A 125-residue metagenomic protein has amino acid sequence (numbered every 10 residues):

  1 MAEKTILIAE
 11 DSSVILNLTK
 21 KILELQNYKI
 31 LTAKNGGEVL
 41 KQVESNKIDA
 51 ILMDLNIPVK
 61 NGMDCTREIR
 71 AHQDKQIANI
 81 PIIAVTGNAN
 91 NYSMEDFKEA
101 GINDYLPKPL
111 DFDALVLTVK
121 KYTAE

Functional and structural regions predicted by a protein language model:
E10: Conserved acidic carboxylate
N17-L25: Charged docking surfaces used in two-component/phosphorelay signaling
N27-K34, Q42, L106: Short hydrophobic/Thr-rich beta-strand motif most characteristic of the beta2 strand and flanking loop of CheY-like
N35, N61-E68: Acidic catalytic/metal-coordinating carboxylates
K47-L52, I57: Active-site beta3 strand of CheY-like receiver
P58-N61, N90, K108-P109: The feature encodes the CheY-like receiver
L110-V119: C-terminal output helix
